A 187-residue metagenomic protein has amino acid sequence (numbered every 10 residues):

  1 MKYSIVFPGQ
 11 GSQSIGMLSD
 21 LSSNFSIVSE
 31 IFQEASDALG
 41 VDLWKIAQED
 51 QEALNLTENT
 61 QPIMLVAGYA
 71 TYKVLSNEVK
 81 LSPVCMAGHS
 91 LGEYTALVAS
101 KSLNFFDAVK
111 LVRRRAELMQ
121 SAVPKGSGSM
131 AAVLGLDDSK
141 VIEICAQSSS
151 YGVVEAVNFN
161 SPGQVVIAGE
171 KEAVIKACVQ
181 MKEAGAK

Functional and structural regions predicted by a protein language model:
K2-A87, I167: Helix-rich "cap/lid" substructures immediately adjacent to catalytic or cofactor-binding pockets
Q10-S12, L39, S100-K187: Alpha/beta catalytic cores of group-transfer enzymes, especially the acyltransferase/condensing modules of polyketide
Q13-I15, D20, W44, G92 (+4 more regions): Short, electropositive, low-hydrophobicity segments enriched in small/polar residues
Q33-E34, V66-A70, E93, F106 (+2 more regions): A broad detector of short, well-ordered amphipathic alpha-helices that serve as recognition/interaction surfaces
Q51-E52, A87-L91, A116, G128-A132: Short, glycine/charge-rich beta-strand/loop segments that flank catalytic centers and engage negatively charged groups
G68, V84-G92, A96, N104: Gly/Ala-rich beta-loop-alpha elbow adjacent to hydrolase catalytic centers
K73-V74, E78, L97-L103: Alpha-helix C-terminal capping segments
